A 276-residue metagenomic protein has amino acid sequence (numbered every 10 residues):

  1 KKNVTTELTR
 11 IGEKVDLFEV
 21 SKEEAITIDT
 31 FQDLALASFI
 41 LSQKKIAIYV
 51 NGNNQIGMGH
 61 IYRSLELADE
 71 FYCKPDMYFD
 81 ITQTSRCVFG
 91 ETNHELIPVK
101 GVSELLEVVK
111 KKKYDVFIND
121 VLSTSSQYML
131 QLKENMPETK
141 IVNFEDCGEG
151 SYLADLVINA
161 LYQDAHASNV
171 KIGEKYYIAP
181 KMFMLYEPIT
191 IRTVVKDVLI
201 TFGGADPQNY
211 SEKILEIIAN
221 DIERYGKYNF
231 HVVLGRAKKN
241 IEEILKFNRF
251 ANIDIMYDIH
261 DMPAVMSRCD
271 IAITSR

Functional and structural regions predicted by a protein language model:
K1-T6: Conserved nucleotide-sugar donor-binding and metal-coordinating catalytic region shared by glycosyltransferases
E7, I11-S38, Y152-N209, A237-I241: A nucleotide-sugar donor-handling region in carbohydrate enzymes
I46-I61, F202-Q208: Short, glycine-rich nucleotide/cofactor-binding loops
Y49, N53-Q55, R63-E70, T82-G90 (+1 more regions): Active-site and donor-binding regions of nucleotide-sugar-utilizing enzymes
H60-Y72, E212-A219: Histidine-anchored nucleotide/phosphate-binding helix
K74-T84, N229-R236: Short internal beta-strands
K196-R268: Donor-nucleotide binding loops and adjacent catalytic segments primarily of GT-B fold Leloir glycosyltransferases
A272-I273: A short hydrophobic beta-strand element within the catalytic core of glycosyltransferases that build diverse glycans
